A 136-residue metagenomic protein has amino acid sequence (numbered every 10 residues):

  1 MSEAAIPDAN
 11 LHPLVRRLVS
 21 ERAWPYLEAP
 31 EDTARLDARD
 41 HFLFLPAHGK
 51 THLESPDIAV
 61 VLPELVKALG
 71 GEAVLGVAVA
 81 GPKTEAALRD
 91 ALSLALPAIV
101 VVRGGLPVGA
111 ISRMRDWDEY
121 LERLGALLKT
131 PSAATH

Functional and structural regions predicted by a protein language model:
M1-D40, K129-H136: N-terminal leader/targeting and pre-domain segments
M1-L11, S55-V66: Short, charged N-terminal beta->alpha structural module
D32-A34, A87-L92: Short amphipathic alpha-helix with an adjacent loop that forms part of the alpha/beta core around
R39-D40, A91-R103: Structural micro-motif
F44-A47, I58, P63-A86: Thiol-based oxidoreductase modules, predominantly thioredoxin-like and allied folds used for disulfide exchange
H48-L53: Short acidic, S/G/P-rich loop/turn micro-motifs used as interaction or catalytic elements
G70-V74, L92, R113: ER-lumen resident redox/N-glycosylation machinery signature
A98-H136: Non-catalytic, surface beta->alpha helical segment in thiol-disulfide oxidoreductase systems
